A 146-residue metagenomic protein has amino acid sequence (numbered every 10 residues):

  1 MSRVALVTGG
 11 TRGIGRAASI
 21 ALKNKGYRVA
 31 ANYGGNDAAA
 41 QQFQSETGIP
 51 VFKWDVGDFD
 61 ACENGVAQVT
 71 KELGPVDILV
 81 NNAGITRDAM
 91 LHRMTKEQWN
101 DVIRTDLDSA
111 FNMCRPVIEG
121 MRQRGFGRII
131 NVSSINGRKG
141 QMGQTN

Functional and structural regions predicted by a protein language model:
T11-R12: Conserved glycine-rich cofactor-binding loop
K25-Q41: Conserved glycine-rich Rossmann-like NAD(P)H-binding loop of the short-chain dehydrogenase/reductase
W54-G65, K96: The beta1-alpha1 cofactor-binding region of Rossmann-like NAD(H)/NADP(H)-dependent oxidoreductases
Q68-L79, R87: A glycine-rich helix->loop->beta "capping" turn within Rossmann-like NAD(P)(H)-dependent oxidoreductase domains
M90-L91, Q98-I103: Substrate-binding pocket helix/loop in short-chain dehydrogenase/reductase
C114-R115: A short, exposed helix-loop element centered on a Lys and neighboring polar residues
S134: Residue(s) in the substrate-gating loop at a strand-loop-helix junction that position the organic substrate next
